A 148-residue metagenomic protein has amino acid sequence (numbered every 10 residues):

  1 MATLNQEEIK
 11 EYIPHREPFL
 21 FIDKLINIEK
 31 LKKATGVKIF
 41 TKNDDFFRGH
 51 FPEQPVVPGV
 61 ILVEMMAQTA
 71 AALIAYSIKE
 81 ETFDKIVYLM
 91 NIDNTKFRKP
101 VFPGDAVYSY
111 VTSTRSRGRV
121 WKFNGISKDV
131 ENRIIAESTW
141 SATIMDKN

Functional and structural regions predicted by a protein language model:
M1-N27: N-terminal leader/capping segments at the start of a protein or of a new domain
M1-T3, A70-Y110, I135, T139-A142: Hydrophobic beta-strand-centered segment that forms part of the acyl-chain substrate-binding groove
K10, E53, F97-K99: Beta-strand-rich interaction surfaces with strong enrichment in secreted/lumenal proteins
E17-V57: Catalytic strand-loop segment that frames the active site of acyl-thioester-processing enzymes
D23-I26, D93, R98, T112-T114 (+1 more regions): Conserved positions in beta-strands of structured domains
L31, V101-D105, T112-N148: HotDog/MaoC-like acyl-thioester-processing domains
K38, Y110-S113: Short, hydrophobic/aromatic-enriched beta-strand segments in well-ordered soluble domains
R48-A72, L89-M90: Compact, glycine-rich, soluble single-domain proteins
